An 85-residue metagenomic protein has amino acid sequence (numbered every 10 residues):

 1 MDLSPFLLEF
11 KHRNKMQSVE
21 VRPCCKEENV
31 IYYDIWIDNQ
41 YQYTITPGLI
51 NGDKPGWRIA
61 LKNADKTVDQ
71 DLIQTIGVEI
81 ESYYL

Functional and structural regions predicted by a protein language model:
M1-E28: Negatively charged, low-complexity tracts enriched in Asp/Glu with abundant Ser/Thr
P5, V30-Y32, K54-R58: A generic structural signal for beta-strand entry/edge sites
F10, I35-W36: Short aromatic-centered micro-motifs
M16-S18, V30, D69, I73: Intrinsically disordered, low-complexity linear regions
Q17, E28-V30, T44, K54: Intrinsically disordered, low-complexity acidic/polar segments
Y43-L85: Acidic, low-complexity intrinsically disordered segments
